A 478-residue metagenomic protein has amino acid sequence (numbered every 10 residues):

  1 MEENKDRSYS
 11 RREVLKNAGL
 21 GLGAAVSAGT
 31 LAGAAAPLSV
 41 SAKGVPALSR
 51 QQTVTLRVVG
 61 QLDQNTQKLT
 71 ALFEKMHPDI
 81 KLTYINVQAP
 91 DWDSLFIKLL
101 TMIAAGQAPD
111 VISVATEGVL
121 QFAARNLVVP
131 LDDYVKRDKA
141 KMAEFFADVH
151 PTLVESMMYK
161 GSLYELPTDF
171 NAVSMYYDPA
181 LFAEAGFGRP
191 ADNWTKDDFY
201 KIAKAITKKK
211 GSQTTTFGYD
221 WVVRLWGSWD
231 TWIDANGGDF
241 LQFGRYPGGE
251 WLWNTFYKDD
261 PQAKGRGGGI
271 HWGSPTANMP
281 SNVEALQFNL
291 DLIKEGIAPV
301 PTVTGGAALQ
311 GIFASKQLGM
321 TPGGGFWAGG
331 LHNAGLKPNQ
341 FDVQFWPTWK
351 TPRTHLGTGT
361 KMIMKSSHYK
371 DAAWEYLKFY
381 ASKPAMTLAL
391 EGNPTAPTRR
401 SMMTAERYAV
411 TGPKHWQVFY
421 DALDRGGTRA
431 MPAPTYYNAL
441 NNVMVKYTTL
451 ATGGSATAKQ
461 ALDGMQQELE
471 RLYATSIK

Functional and structural regions predicted by a protein language model:
M1-E13, A24-A28, L38: N-terminal secretory signal peptides
E2, L48, P338-Q344, E391-N442 (+2 more regions): Long, aromatic- and glycine/proline-rich binding clefts that accommodate carbohydrate-like moieties
R7, A104, A183, L423-K478: Conserved C-terminal helix/tail region of periplasmic/extracytoplasmic solute-binding proteins
L31-R57: C-terminal segment of N-terminal export signals and the immediately downstream linker at the start of the mature
V45, E117-A172, Q340-Q344, V410-G412: Hinge/lid segment of periplasmic solute-binding proteins
Q52-V119: Early extracytoplasmic/lumenal segment of secretory-pathway proteins
K75-M76, K81-T83, A105, A185 (+7 more regions): Extracytoplasmic/periplasmic substrate-recognition and gating elements
I202-K204, F243-T302, W346: Glycine-centered hinge/linker elements that transmit conformational signals in sensory and ligand-binding systems
